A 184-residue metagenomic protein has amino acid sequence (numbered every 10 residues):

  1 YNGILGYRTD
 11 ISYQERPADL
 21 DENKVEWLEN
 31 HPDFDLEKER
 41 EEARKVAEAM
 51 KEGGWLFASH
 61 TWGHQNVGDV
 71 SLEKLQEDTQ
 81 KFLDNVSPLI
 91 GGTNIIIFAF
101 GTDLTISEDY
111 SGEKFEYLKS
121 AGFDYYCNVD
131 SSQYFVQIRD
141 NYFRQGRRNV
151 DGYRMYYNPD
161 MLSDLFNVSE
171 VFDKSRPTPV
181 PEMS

Functional and structural regions predicted by a protein language model:
Y1-G53, Q80, D84, P88 (+2 more regions): Active-site beta->alpha N-cap acidic-glycine motif
Y1-N2, W62, S131: Histidine-centered beta-alpha loop that forms part of the nucleotide-sugar donor binding/catalytic region in diverse
G54-F57, D140: Sequence-level motif detector for i,i+2 pairs with an aromatic at +2
A58-G68: Substrate-binding clefts and substrate-entry loops adjacent to catalytic sites of polymer-processing enzymes acting on
D69-S184: C-terminal active-site subregion of NodB/CE4 polysaccharide deacetylases
